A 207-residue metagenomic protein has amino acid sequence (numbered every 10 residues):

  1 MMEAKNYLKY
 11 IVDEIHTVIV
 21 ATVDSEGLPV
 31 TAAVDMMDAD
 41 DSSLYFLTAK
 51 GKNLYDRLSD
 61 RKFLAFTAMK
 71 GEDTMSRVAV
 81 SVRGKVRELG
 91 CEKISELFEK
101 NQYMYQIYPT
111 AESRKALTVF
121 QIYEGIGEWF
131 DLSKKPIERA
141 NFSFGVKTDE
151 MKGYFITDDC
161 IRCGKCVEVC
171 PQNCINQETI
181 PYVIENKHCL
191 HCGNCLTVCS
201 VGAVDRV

Functional and structural regions predicted by a protein language model:
Y10-P29, L64-A68: A short, Trp-centered hydrophobic/proline-enriched beta-strand micro-motif
V34-D38: A short, well-structured catalytic beta-strand-centered motif of the EAL phosphodiesterase domain for c-di-GMP
D41-Y45: Short active-site oxyanion
K52-L54, D73, P136-I137: Short, surface-exposed beta-strand-loop junctions and turns on beta-sheet-rich folds
D56-F120, E124-I126: Short, structured beta-strand-loop surface elements
V119, K134-K152: Flexible glycine-rich active-site/ligand-binding loops centered on an Asp-His dyad
F144-R162, N173-H191, A203-V207: Ferredoxin-like iron-sulfur electron-transfer modules
R162-V169, H191-V198: C-type cytochrome heme c attachment motif
